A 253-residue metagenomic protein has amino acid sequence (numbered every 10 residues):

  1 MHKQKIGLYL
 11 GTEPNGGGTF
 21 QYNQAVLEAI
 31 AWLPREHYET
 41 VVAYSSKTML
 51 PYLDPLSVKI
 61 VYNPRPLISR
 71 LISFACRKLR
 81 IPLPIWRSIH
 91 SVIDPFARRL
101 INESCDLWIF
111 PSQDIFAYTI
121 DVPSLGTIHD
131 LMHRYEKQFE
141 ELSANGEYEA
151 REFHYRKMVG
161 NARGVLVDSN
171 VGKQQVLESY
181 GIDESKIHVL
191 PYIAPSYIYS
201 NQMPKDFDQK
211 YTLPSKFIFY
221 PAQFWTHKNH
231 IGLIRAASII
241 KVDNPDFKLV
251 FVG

Functional and structural regions predicted by a protein language model:
M1-G253: Carbohydrate transferase catalytic cores enriched for Leloir-type hexosyltransferases
